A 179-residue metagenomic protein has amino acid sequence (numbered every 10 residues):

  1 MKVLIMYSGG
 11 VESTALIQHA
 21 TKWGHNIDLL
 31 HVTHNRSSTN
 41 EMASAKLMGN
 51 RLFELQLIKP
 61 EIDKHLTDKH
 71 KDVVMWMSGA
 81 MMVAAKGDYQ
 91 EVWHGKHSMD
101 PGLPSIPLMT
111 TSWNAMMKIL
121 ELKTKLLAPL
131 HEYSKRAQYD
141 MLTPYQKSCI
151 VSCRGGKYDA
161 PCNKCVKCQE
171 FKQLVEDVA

Functional and structural regions predicted by a protein language model:
M1-A179: Nucleotide-activated chemistry modules centered on ATP-dependent adenylation/adenylyltransferase
